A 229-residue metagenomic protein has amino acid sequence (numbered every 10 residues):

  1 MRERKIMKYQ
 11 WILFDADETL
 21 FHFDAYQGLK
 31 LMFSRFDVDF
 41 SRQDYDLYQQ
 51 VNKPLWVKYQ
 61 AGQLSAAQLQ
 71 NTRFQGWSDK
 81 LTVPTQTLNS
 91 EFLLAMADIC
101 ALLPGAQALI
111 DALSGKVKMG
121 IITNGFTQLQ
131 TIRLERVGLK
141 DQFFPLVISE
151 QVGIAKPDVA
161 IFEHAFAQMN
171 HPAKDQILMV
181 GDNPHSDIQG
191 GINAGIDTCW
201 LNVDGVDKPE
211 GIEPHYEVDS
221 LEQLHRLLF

Functional and structural regions predicted by a protein language model:
R2-I12, D111, I122, T127-F229: Asp-based, Mg2+/Mn2+-dependent phosphohydrolase catalytic module
R2-Q50, K80: Active-site neighborhood of HAD-like aspartate-dependent phosphohydrolases
Y26-K30, S34, A67-Q75, T127: An amphipathic alpha-helix signature
G28, G105-L109, G190: A short acidic, amphipathic alpha-helical/loop segment
F36-F40, K80-V83, G138-Q142, N170-H171: Short helix-capping segments at alpha-helix termini
P54-E91: A metal-dependent, Asp-based hydrolase signature
Q68, Q86, S90-I121: Short, acidic loop-to-helix structural element flanking the phosphoryl-transfer center in phosphate-processing enzymes
